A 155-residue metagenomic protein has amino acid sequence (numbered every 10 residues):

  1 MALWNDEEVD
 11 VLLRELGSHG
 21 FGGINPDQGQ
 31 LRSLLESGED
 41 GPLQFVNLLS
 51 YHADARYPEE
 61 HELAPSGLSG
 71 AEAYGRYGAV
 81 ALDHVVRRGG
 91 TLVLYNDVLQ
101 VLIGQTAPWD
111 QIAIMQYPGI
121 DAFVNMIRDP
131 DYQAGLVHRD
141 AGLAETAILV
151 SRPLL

Functional and structural regions predicted by a protein language model:
M1-D110, P118, A122, R152-L155: Short S/T/G/P-rich N-terminal loop/turn motif that feeds into the first structured element of a domain
M126-D131: Short amphipathic alpha-helices in soluble, non-transmembrane regions that often serve as interface/regulatory elements
